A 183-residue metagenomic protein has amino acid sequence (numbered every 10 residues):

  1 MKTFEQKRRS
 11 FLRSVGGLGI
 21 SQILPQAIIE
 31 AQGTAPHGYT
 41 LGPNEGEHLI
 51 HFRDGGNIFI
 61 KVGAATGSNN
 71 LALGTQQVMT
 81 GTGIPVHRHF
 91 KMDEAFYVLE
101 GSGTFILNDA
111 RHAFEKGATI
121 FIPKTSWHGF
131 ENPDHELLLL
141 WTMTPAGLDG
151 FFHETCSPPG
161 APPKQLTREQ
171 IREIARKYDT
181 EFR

Functional and structural regions predicted by a protein language model:
M1-G19: N-terminal secretory signal peptides and thylakoid transit peptides that target proteins across membranes
P25-D54, G160: C-terminal segment of N-terminal export signals and the immediately downstream linker at the start of the mature
E47-V86, M92: A short glycine-rich, His/Asp/Glu-containing loop-to-beta-strand
K91-F105: Short, conserved beta-strand element in jelly-roll/cupin
A110-K124: Short acidic-glycine-tyrosine-enriched beta hairpin
K124-D149: Ligand-binding loop in jelly-roll beta-barrel domains
H153-R183: Acidic/histidine-enriched, glycine/proline-rich intrinsically disordered or flexible terminal extensions
